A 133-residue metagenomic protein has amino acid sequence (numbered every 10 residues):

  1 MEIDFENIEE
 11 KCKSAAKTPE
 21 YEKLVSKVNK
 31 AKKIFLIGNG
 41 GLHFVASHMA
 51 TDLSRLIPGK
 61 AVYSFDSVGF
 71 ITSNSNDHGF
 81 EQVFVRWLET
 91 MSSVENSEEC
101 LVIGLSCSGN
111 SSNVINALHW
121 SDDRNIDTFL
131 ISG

Functional and structural regions predicted by a protein language model:
M1-A16: Generic N-terminal amphipathic, Lys/Arg-enriched alpha-helix
M1-E2, S26-K27, A61-V62: Short amphipathic alpha-helical segments, especially helix-boundary/capping motifs
I3-D4, N29, E95-E99: A short alpha-helix capping/helix-coil boundary motif
F5, Y21-L24, A46: Hydrophobic packing residues in well-ordered alpha-helices of helical domains and bundles
K13-A31: A short, well-structured juxtamembrane/interface segment
L36-G133: Glycine-rich phosphate-binding loops that contact phosphosugars or nucleotide phosphates
